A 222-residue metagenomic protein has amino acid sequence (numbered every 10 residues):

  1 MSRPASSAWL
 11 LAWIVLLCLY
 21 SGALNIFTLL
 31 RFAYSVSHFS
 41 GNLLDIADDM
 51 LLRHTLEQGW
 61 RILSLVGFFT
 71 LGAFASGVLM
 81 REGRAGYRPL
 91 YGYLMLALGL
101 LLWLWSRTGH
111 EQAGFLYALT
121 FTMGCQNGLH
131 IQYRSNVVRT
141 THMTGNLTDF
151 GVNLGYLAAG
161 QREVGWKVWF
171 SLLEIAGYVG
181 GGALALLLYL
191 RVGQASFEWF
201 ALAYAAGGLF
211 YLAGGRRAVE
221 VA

Functional and structural regions predicted by a protein language model:
M1-A222: Alpha-helical transmembrane segments of multi-pass membrane proteins
